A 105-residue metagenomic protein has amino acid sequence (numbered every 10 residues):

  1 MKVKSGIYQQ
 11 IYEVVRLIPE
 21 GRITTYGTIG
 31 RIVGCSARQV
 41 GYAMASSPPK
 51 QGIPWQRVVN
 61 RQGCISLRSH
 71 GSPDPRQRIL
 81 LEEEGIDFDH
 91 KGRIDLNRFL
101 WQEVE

Functional and structural regions predicted by a protein language model:
M1-E105: Nucleic acid-binding interface residues in structured DNA/RNA-binding domains, emphasizing the DNA-engaging scaffolds
